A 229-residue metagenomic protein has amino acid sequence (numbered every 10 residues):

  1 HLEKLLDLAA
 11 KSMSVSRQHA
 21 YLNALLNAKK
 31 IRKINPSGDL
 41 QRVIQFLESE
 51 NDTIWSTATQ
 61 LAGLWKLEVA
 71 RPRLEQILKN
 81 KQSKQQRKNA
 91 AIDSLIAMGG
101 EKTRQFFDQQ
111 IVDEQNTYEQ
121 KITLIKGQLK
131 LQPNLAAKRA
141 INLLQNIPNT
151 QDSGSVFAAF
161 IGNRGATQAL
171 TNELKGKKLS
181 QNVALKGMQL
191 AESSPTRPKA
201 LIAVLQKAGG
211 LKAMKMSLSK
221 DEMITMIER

Functional and structural regions predicted by a protein language model:
H1-R229: Long, ordered, helix-rich scaffold segments
